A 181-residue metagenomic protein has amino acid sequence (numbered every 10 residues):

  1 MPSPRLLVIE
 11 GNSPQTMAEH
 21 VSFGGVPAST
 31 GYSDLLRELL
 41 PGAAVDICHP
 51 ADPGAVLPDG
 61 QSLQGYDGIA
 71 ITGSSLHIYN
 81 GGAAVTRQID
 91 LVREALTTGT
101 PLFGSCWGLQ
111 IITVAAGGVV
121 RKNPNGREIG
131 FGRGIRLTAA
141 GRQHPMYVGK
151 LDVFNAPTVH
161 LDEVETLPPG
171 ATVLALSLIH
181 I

Functional and structural regions predicted by a protein language model:
M1-R87, E94-T98: N-terminal beta1-alpha1 cap of cysteine-dependent amidohydrolase-like domains
A44-D46, V119, N155, T172: Conserved beta-strand segments of alpha/beta enzyme cores
I47-V56, L137, A156, A175: Short gly/ser/thr-rich secondary-structure transition/capping motifs
S74-G141: Cysteine-nucleophile active-site neighborhood
R142-G149: Short, glycine-/aromatic-enriched active-site segment of Class I SAM-dependent methyltransferases
L161, A171: Anionic-ligand binding region
P168: Conserved binding/recognition cores within well-folded domains
I179-I181: Conserved small/polar residues in nucleotide/adenosyl-binding loops
